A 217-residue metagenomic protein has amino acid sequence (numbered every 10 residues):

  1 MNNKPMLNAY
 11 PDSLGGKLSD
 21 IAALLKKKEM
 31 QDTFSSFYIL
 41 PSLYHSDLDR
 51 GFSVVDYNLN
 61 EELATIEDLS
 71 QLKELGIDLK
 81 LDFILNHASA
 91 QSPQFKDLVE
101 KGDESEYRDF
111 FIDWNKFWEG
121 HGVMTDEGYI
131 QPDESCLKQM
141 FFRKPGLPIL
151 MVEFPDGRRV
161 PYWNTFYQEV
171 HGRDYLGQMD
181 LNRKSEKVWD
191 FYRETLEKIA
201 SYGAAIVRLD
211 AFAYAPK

Functional and structural regions predicted by a protein language model:
N2-W189, E197, S201, F212-K217: Acidic/aromatic-lined carbohydrate-recognition and catalytic surfaces of CAZymes acting on diverse glycans
